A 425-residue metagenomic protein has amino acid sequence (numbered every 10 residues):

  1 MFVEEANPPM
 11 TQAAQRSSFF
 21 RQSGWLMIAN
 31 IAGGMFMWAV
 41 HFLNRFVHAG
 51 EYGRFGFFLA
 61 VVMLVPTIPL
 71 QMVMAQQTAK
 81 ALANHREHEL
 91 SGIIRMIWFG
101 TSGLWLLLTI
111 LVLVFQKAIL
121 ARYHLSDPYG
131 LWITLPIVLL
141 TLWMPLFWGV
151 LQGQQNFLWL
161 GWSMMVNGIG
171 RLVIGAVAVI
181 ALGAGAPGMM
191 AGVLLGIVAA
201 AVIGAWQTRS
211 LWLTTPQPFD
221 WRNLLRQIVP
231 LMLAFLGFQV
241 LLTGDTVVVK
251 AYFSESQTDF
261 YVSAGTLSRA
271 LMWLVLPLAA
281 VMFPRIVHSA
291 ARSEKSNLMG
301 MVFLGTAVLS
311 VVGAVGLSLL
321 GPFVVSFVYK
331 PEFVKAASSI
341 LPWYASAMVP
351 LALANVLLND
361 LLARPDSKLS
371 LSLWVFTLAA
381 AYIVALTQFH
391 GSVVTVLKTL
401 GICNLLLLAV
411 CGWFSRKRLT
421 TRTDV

Functional and structural regions predicted by a protein language model:
F2-F19, L158-W162, L182, A186-G192 (+3 more regions): Interhelical loop/hinge segments that connect adjacent transmembrane helices in multipass membrane
R16-M35, A39, W98-S102, L131-L135 (+9 more regions): Hydrophobic faces of transmembrane alpha-helices in multi-pass small-molecule transporters and flippases across diverse
N30-V40, G56-L82, V138-W143, A200 (+2 more regions): Small-residue-rich midsections of specific transmembrane alpha-helices
L43-L64, N223-Q227, L231, V249-R269 (+1 more regions): Interfacial/gating helices of multi-pass transporter permease domains
A49, Q116-T134, E255-T258, L319-V349: Interfacial segments at transmembrane-helix termini and the short loops linking adjacent helices
Q77-G100, N223, F260-Y329: Specific pore-lining/lateral-gate transmembrane helices of multi-pass inner-membrane transport and insertion machines
G130-W132, G161-S210, T377, V393-K417: Hydrophobic alpha-helical transmembrane segments
L140-W162, H288, L341, S346-S372: Membrane-interface junctions at transmembrane-helix termini in multi-pass inner-membrane proteins
